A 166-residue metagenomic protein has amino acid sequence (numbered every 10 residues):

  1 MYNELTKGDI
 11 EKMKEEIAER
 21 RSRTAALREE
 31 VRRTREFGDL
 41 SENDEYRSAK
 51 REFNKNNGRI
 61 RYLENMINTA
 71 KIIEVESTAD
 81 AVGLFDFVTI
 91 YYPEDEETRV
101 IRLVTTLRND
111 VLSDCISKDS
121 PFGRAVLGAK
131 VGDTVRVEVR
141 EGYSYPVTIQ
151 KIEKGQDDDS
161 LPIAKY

Functional and structural regions predicted by a protein language model:
M1-K71: N-terminal intrinsically disordered, low-complexity, charge/repeat-rich segments that act as generic
I73-Q156: Non-DNA-binding regulatory cores of transcription-related proteins, predominantly C-terminal effector-binding
D157-L161: Short A/G/S/P-biased low-complexity tracts
P162-Y166: Short solvent-exposed strand/turn elements
